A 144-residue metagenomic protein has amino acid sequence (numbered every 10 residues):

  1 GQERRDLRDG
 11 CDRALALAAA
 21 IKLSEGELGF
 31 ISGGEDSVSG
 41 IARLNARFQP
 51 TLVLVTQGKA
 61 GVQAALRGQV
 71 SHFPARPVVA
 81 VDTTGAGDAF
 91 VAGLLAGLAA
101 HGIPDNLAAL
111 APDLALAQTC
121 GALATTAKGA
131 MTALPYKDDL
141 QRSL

Functional and structural regions predicted by a protein language model:
G1-A42, T51, A60: Conserved beta-alpha-beta core of the PfkB/ribokinase-like small-molecule kinase fold
G33-L144: Conserved phosphate-binding/catalytic region of the ribokinase-like
